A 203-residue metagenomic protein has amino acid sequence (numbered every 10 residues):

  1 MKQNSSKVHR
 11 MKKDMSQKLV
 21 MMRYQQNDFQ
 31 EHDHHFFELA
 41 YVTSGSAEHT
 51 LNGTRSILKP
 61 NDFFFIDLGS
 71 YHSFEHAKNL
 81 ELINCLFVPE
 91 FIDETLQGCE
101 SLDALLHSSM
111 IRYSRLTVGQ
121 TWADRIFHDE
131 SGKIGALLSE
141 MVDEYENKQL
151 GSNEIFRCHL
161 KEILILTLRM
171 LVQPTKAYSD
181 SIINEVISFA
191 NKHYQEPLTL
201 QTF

Functional and structural regions predicted by a protein language model:
K2-K18, E75-D143: A hydrophobic/aromatic-rich effector-binding and dimerization subdomain of bacterial HTH-type transcriptional regulators
K18-H34: Conserved short histidine dyad/triad with adjacent acidic residue
D33-H49, F65: Short, conserved beta-strand element in jelly-roll/cupin
T43, K59-P60, K78: A cytosolic small-molecule/anion-sensing beta-strand core signal
E48, F64, L68-S73, F91-D93: Histidine-centered metal-chelating micro-motifs
G53-D67: Short acidic-glycine-tyrosine-enriched beta hairpin
G119-K176: An amphipathic alpha-helical interaction segment
S131-G135, R157, V172-T202: A short, Lys/Arg-enriched amphipathic alpha-helix from helix-turn-helix/homeodomain DNA-binding modules
